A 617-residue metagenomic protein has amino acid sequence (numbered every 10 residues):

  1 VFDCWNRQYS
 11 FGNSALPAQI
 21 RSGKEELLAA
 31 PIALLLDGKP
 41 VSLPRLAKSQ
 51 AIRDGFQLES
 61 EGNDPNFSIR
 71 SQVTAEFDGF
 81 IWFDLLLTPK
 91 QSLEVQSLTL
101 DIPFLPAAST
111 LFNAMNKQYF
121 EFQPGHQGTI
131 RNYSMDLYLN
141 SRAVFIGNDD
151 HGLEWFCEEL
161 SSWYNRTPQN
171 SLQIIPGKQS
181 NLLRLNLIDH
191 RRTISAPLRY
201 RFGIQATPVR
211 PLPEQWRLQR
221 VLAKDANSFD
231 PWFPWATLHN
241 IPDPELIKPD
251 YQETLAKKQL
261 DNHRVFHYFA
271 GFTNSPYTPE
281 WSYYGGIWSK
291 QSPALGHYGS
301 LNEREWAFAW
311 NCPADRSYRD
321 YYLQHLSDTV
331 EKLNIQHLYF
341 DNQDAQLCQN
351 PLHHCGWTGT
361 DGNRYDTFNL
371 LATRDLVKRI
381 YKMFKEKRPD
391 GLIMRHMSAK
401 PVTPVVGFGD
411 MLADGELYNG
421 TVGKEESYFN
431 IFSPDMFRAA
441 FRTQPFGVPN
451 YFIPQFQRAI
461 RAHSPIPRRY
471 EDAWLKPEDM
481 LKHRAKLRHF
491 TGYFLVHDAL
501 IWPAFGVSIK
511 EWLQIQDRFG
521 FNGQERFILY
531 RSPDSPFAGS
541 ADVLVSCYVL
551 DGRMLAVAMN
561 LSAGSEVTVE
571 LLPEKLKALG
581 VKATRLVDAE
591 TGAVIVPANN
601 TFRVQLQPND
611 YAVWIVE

Functional and structural regions predicted by a protein language model:
V1-D3, R7-G271, H337, F494 (+2 more regions): Carbohydrate-recognition beta-sandwich/jelly-roll modules in extracellular/periplasmic carbohydrate-active proteins
S195-A196, N369-K582, V587-E590: Active-site-proximal substrate-binding groove within the catalytic cores of carbohydrate-active enzymes
P197, A598-E617: C-terminal beta-strand-rich structural cap/linker in extracellular carbohydrate-active enzymes
F233-K248, E303-L323, G359-T373, W474-E478: The substrate-binding groove and active-site-proximal loops of carbohydrate-active enzymes, especially glycoside
L255-A256, R264-L333: Active-site-adjacent "subsite" loops/lids of carbohydrate-active enzymes
A270-N274, Q343-A345, S398-K400: Active-site beta-loop-alpha junctions enriched in small/polar residues
Y322-W357: Active-site groove signature of glycoside hydrolases
C348-L371, R388-G391: Short acidic, glycine/proline-enriched helix-loop-strand junctions
